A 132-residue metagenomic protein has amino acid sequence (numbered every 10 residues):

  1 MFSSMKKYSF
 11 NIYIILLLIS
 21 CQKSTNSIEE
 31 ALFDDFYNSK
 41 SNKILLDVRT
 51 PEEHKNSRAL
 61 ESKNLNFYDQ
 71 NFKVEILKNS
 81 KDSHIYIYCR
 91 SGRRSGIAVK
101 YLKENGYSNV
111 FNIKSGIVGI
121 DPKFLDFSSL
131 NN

Functional and structural regions predicted by a protein language model:
F2-S9, C21-S39, K43, P51-S83 (+1 more regions): Rhodanese-like catalytic fold shared by cysteine-dependent sulfurtransferases and DSP/PTP-type phosphatases
I14-Q22: Hydrophobic h-region of N-terminal signal peptides that target proteins for export in Gram-negative bacteria
Y88: Short, surface-exposed ligand- or partner-binding patches at beta-edge/loop junctions that are enriched in aromatics
